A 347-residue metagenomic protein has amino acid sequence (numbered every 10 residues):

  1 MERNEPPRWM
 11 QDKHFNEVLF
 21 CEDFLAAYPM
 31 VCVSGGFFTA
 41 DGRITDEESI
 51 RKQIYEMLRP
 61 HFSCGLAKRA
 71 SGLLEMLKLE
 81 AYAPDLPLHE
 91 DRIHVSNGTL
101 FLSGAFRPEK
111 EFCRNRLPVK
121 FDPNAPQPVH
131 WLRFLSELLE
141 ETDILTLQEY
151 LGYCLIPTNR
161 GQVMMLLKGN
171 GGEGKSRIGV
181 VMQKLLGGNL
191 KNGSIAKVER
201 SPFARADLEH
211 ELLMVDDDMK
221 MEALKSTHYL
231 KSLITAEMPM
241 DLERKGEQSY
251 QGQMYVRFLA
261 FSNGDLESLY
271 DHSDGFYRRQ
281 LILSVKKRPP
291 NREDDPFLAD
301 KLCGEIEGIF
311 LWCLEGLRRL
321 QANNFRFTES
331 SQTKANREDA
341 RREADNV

Functional and structural regions predicted by a protein language model:
M1-V33, R59-V347: Feature primarily recognizes SF3-like P-loop helicase cores of small DNA viruses
V33-F62: TRNA-binding/sensing appendages of the translation machinery
